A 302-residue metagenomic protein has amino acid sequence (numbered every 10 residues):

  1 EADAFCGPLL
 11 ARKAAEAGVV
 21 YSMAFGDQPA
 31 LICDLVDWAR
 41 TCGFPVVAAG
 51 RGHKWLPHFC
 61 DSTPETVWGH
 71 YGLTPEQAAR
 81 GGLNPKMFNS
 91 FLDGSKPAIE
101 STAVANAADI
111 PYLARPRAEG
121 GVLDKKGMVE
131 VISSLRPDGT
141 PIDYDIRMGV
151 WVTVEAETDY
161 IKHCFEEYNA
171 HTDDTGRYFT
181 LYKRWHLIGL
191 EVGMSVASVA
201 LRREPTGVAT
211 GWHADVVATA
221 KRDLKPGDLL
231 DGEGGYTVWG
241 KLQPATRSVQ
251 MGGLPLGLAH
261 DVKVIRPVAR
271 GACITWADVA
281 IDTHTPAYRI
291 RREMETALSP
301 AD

Functional and structural regions predicted by a protein language model:
E1-A2, Y21-A24, V46-A49, A114-P116 (+2 more regions): General beta-strand structural signal in soluble alpha/beta enzymes
E1-F5, F25-D27, R51-G52, A105 (+2 more regions): Short, ordered loop/turn segments at secondary-structure junctions
E1-V20, D27: Rossmann-fold NAD(P)-binding glycine/threonine-rich loop
F5, A30-L31, W55-L56, G121-V122: Short secondary-structure capping/turn micro-motifs that flank functional sites
G7-K13, C33-V36, F59-D61, K125-E130: Short secondary-structure transition/capping segments
Y21-M23, L31-V104: Conserved anion/nucleotide-ligand pocket segment
V67-D302: C-terminal catalytic/substrate-binding lobe primarily of soluble NAD(P)-dependent oxidoreductases
